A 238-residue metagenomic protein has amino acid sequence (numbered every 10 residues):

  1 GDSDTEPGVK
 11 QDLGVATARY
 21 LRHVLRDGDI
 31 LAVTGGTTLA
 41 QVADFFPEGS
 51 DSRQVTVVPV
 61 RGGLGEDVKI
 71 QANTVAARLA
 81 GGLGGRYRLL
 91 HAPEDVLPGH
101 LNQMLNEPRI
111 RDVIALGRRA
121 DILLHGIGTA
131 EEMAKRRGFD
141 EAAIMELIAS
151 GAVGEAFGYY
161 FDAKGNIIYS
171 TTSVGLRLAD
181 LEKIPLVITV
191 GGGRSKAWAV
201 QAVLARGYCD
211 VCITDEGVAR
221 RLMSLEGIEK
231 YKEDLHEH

Functional and structural regions predicted by a protein language model:
G1-A32, A43-S52, G63-K69: HTH-adjacent hinge/linker in prokaryotic transcriptional regulators
S3, D29-G35, A156-N166: Acidic/glycine-enriched edge-of-secondary-structure segments
G28-I30, R53, D121-I122, P185: Secondary-structure boundary/capping motif
V33-T38, G192: Glycine-rich beta-strand-to-loop/alpha-helix junction loops that act as flexible
T37, R61-G63: Short, flexible active-site-adjacent loop segments at beta-strand->alpha-helix junctions, enriched in small/polar
T38-S50, K135-I144: Short Gly/Thr/Asp-enriched flexible loops that form oxyanion-binding sites at enzyme active sites
G63-H238: Conserved phosphate- and dinucleotide-binding cores of soluble alpha/beta proteins, encompassing both enzyme active
